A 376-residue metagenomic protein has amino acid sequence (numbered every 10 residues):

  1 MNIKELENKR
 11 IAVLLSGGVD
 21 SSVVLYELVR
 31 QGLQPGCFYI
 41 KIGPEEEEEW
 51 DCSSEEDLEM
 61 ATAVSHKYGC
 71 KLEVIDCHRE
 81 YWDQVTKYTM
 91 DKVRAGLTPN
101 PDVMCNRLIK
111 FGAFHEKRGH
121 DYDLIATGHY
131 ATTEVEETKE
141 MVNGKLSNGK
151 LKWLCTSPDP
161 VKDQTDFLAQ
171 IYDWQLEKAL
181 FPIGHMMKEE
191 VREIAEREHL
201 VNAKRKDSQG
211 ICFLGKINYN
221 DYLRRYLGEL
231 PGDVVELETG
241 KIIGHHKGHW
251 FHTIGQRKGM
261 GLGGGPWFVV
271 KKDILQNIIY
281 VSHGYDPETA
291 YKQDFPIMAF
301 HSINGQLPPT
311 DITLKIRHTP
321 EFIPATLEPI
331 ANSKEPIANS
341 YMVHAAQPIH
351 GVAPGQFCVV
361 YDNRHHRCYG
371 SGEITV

Functional and structural regions predicted by a protein language model:
M1-A169, L180, E196, V269: ATP-dependent adenylation/nucleotidyltransferase module used to activate substrates
L6, A126-T132, E137-E140, G149-V376: AMP-forming adenylation/ATP pyrophosphatase catalytic core
